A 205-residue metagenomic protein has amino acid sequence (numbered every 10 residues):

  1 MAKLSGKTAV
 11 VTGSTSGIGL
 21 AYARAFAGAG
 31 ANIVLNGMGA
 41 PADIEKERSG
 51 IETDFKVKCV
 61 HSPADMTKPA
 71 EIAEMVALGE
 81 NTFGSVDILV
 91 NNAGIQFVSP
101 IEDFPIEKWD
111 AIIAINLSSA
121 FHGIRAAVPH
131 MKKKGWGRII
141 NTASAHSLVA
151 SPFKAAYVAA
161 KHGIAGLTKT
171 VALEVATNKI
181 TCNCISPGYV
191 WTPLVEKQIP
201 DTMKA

Functional and structural regions predicted by a protein language model:
T8, T15-S16: Conserved glycine-rich cofactor-binding loop
A29-K46: Conserved glycine-rich Rossmann-like NAD(P)H-binding loop of the short-chain dehydrogenase/reductase
P100-I101, K108-I113, M203: Substrate-binding pocket helix/loop in short-chain dehydrogenase/reductase
E102, V149-A156, T177-N178: Active-site loop immediately N-terminal to the catalytic Tyr-X3-Lys motif of short-chain dehydrogenase/reductase
I124, A160, T168: Active-site helix of classical SDR
P129, L173-E174: Alpha-helical segment proximal to the catalytic Tyr-Lys
S144: Residue(s) in the substrate-gating loop at a strand-loop-helix junction that position the organic substrate next
